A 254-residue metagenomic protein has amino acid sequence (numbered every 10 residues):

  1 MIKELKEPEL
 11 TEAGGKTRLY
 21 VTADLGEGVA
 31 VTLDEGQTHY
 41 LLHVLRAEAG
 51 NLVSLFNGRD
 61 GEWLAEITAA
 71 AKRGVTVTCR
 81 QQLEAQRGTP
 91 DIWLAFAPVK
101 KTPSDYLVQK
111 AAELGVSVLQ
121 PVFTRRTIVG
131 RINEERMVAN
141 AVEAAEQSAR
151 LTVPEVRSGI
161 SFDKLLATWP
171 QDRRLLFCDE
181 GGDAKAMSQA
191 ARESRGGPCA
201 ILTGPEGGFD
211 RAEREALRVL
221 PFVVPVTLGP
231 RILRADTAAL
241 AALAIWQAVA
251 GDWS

Functional and structural regions predicted by a protein language model:
M1-E84: N-terminal positively charged helical leader segments and presequences
I2-K3, E84-F177: RNA substrate-binding interface of SAM-dependent RNA methyltransferases
R18, A30, L52, G74-V75 (+6 more regions): Structural motif
A23-D24, E35-G36, G58-R59, R80 (+4 more regions): Fold-independent oxyanion-binding glycine-rich loops and adjacent beta-strand/coil segments at enzyme active sites
D24, Q82, T124-T127, E206 (+1 more regions): Short, ordered loop/turn segments at secondary-structure junctions
L175-R218, F222-T227: Active-site/ligand-binding-proximal alpha/beta "capping" segment
R211-S254: Structured adenosyl-cofactor binding patch, chiefly the S-adenosyl-L-methionine
